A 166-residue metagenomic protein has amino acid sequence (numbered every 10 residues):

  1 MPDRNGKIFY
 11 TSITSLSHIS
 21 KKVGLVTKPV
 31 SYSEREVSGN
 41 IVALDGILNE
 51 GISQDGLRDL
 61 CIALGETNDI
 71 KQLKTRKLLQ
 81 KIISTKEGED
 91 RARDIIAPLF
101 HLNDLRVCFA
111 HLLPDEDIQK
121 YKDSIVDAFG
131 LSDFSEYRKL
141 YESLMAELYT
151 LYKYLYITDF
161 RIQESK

Functional and structural regions predicted by a protein language model:
M1-H101, L112, E116, S124 (+1 more regions): Amphipathic alpha-helical interface elements
N103-R106: Short, cationic motifs built from Arg/Lys/His that form the positively charged side of catalytic pockets
F129-G130: Long, low-complexity, Ser/Pro/Thr/Gly-rich intrinsically disordered regulatory regions of eukaryotic transcription
